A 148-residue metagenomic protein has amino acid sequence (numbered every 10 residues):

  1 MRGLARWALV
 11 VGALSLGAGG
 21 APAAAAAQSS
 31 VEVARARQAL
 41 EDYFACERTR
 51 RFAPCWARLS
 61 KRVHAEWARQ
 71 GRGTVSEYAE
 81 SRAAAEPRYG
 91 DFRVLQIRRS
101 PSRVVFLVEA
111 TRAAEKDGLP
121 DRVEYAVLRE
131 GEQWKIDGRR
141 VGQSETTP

Functional and structural regions predicted by a protein language model:
M1-L9: Bacterial N-terminal signal peptides that target proteins for export
L4, G19-T49: Short, low-complexity N-terminal intrinsically disordered segments enriched in polar/charged residues
A8-G19: Bacterial N-terminal signal peptides
A27-V31, S76, Q143-P148: Compositionally biased, proline/threonine/alanine/serine-rich low-complexity intrinsically disordered stretches
V31, R37-Q38, A53-R99: Short solvent-exposed beta->alpha transition segments
Y43, C55, V127: Hydrophobic pocket/interface hotspot
R50-R58, G138-Q143: Low-complexity, Gly/Pro
E86, L95-P148: Exposed beta-sheet edge and beta->alpha loop/turn motif
